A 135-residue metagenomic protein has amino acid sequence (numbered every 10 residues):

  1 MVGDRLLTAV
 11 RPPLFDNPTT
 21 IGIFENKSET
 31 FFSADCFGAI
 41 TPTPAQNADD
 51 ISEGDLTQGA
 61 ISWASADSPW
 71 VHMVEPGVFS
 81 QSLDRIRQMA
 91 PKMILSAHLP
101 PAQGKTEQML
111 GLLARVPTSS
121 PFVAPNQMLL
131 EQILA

Functional and structural regions predicted by a protein language model:
M1-L7: Short, conserved active-site entrance elements at the starts or edges of catalytic domains
L6, P13-T106, R115: Metallo-beta-lactamase
L95-A135: Binuclear metal-ion centers of metallo-dependent hydrolases, dominated by the metallo-beta-lactamase
